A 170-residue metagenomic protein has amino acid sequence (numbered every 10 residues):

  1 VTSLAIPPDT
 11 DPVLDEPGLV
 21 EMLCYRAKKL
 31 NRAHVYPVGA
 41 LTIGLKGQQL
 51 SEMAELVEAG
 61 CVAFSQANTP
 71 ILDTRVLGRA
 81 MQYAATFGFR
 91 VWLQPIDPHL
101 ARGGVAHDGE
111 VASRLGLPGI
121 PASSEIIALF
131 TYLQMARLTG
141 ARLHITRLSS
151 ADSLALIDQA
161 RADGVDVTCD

Functional and structural regions predicted by a protein language model:
V1-L30: Metal-associated gating/positioning segment near the N- to mid-region
T2-P8, P37-G39, S65, T146: Active-site neighborhood of phospho(di)ester-bond hydrolases with catalytic His/Asp-centered motifs
T2-S3, T168-D170: Short, intrinsically disordered, charge-balanced linker/junction segments flanking boundaries in proteins
P7-T10, Y36-Q49, L115-S123: Active-site mouth loops of central-metabolism enzymes
T10-D11, T42, N68, I96: Short, glycine/serine-rich, charged loops/turns that create anion-binding and catalytic segments at active sites
L19, L23, N31, Q49-E52 (+1 more regions): Generic hydrophobic, aliphatic-rich segments that mediate packing or membrane embedding
L30-R32, G164: Acidic-histidine catalytic/liganding microenvironments
L50-C169: Histidine/acidic residue-rich metal-binding segments in metalloenzymes
